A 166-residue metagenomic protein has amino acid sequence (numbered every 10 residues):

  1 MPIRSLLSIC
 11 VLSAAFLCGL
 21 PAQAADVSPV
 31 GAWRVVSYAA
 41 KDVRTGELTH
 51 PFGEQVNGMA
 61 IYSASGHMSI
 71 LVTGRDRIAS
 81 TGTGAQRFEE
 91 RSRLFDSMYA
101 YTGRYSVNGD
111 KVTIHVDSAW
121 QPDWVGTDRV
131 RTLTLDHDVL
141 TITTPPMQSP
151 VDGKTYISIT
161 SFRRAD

Functional and structural regions predicted by a protein language model:
M1-V11, C18: Bacterial N-terminal signal peptides that target proteins for export
L12, L20-D166: Lipid interaction determinants
